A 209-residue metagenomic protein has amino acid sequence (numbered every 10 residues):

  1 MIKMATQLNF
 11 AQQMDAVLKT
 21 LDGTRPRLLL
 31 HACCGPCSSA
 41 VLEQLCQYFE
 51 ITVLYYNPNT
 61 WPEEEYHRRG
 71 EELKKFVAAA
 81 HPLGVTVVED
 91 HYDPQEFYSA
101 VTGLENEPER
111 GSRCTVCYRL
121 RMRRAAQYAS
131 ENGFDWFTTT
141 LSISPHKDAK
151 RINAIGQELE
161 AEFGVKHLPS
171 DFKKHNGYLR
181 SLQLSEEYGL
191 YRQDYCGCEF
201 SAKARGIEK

Functional and structural regions predicted by a protein language model:
M1-K209: Nucleotide-activated chemistry modules centered on ATP-dependent adenylation/adenylyltransferase
